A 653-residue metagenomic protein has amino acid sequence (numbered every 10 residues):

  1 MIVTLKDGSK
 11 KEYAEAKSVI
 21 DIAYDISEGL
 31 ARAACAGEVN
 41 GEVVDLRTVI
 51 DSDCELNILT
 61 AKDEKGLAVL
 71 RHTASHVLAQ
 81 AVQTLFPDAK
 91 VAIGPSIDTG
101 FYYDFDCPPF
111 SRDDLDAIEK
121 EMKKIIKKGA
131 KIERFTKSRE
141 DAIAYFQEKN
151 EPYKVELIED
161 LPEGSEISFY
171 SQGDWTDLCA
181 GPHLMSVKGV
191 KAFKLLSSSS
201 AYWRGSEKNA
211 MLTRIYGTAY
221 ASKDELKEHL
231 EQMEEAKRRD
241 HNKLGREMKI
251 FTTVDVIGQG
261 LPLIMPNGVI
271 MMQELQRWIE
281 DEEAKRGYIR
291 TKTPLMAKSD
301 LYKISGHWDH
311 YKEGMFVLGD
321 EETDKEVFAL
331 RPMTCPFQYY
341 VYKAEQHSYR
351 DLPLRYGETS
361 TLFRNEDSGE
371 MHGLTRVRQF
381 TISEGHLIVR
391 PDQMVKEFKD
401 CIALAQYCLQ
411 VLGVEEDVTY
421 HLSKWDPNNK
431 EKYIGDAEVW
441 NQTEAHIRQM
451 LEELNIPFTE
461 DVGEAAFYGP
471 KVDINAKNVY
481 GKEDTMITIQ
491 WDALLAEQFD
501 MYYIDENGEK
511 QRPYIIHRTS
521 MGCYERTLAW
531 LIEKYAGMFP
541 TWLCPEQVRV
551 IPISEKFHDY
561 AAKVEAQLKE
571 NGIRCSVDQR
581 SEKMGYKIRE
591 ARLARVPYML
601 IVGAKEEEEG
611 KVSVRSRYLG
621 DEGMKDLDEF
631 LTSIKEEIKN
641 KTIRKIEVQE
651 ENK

Functional and structural regions predicted by a protein language model:
M1-K90, I97-K653: NTP/phosphate- and nucleic-acid-binding module
